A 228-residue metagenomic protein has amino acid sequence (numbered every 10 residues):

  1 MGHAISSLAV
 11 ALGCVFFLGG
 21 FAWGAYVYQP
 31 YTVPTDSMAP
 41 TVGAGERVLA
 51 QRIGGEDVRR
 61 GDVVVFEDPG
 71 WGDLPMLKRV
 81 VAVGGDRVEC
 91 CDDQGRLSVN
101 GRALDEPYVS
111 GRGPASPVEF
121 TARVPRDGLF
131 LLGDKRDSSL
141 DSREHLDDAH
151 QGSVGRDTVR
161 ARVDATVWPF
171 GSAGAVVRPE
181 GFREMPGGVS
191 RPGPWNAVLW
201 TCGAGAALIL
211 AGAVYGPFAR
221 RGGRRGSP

Functional and structural regions predicted by a protein language model:
M1-P228: Extended hydrophobic leader/signal-anchor segments used for secretion and membrane insertion
